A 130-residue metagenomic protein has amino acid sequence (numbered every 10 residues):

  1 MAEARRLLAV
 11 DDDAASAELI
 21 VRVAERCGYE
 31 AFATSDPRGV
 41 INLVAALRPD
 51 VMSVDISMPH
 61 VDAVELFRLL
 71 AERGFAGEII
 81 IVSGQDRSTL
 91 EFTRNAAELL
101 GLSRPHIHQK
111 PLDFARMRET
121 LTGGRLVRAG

Functional and structural regions predicted by a protein language model:
E3-A15, I20-A24: Conserved acidic segment of CheY-like receiver
A33-V51: Acidic, metal-coordinating helix/loop segments flanking the phosphotransfer/catalytic sites of two-component signaling
S35-D36, V61-R68: Acidic catalytic/metal-coordinating carboxylates
A45-L47, L70-A76, L99-L100: Conserved phosphotransfer cores of two-component systems
D55: Active-site residues of response regulator receiver
M58: Receiver (REC) domain active-site loop signature in two-component systems and cognate sites in sensor histidine kinases
E65-L69, Q85-I107: Alpha4 helix (beta4-alpha4-beta5 surface) of REC/receiver domains from two-component response regulators
S88-T89, Q109-R125: C-terminal output helix
